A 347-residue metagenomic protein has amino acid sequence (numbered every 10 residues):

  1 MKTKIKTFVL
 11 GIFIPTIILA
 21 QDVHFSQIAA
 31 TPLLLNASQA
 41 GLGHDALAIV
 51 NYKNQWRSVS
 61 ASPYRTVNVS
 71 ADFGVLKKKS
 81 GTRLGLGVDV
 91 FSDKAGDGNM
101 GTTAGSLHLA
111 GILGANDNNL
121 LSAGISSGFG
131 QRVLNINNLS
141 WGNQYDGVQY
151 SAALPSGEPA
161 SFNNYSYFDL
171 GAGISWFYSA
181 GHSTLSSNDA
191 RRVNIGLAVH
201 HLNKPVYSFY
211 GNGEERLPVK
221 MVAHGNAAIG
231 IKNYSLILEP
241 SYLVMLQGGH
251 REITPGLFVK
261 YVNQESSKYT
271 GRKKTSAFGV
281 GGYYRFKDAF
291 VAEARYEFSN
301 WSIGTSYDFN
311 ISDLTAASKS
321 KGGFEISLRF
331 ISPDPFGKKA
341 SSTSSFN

Functional and structural regions predicted by a protein language model:
K2-G11: Sec-dependent signal peptide recognition, specifically the positively charged N-region followed immediately by
I12-F13, R192: Residue-level detector of alpha-helix boundary/anchor positions
P15-I17: N-terminal signal peptide c-region/cleavage motif recognized by signal peptidases
Q21-N347: Subset of outer-membrane beta-barrel
